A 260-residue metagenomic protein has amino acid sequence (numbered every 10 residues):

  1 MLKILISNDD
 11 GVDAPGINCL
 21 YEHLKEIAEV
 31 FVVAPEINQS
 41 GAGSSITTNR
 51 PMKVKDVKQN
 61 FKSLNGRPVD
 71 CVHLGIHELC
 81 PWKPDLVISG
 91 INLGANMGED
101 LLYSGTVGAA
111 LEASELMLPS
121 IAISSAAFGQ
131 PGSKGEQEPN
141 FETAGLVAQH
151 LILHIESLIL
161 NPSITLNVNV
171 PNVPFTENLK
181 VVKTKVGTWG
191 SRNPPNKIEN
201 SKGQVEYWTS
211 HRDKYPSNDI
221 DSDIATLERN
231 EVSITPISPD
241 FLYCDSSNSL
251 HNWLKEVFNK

Functional and structural regions predicted by a protein language model:
L2-K3, S163: Nucleotide donor/acceptor-binding cores
I4, P15-K83: A cross-family phosphate/adenosyl-ligand binding-site feature
I6-D13, G98-L101: Short, glycine-rich nucleotide/cofactor-binding loops
D10-N18, S201-K202: Short acidic, Gly/Ser-rich segments with clustered Asp/Glu that frequently serve as metal-coordination loops in enzyme
F31-V33, K62, I88, P119-I123 (+2 more regions): Hydrophobic/aromatic beta-strand patches that form the interior of the parallel beta-sheet core in alpha/beta enzyme
W82-P131: Internal, conserved structured core segments that host functional sites
I121-L151: Short, glycine-/small-residue-rich phosphate/pyrophosphate-handling segment
P139, L158-N161, T165-K260: C-terminal accessory domains and tails appended to enzymatic cores
